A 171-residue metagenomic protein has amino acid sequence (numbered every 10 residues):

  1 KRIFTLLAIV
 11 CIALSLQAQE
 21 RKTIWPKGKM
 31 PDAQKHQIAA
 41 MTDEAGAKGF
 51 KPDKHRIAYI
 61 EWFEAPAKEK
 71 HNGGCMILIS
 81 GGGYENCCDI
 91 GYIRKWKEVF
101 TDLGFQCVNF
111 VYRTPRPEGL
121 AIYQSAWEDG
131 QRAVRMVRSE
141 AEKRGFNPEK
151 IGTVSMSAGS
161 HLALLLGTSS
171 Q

Functional and structural regions predicted by a protein language model:
K1-I9: Sec-dependent signal peptide recognition, specifically the positively charged N-region followed immediately by
A8-Q17: Hydrophobic h-region of N-terminal signal peptides that target proteins for export in Gram-negative bacteria
Q19-H71: N-terminal cap/lid segment of alpha/beta-hydrolase-fold proteins
N72-G81: Short beta-strand element of the alpha/beta-hydrolase
G81, F105, Y112-T114: Active-site loop/turn elements of alpha/beta-hydrolase fold enzymes, especially the short glycine-/histidine-rich
G83-E85, C107, M136: Serine-hydrolase catalytic-loop signature spanning alpha/beta hydrolases and amidase-signature enzymes
D89-V108: Short amphipathic alpha-helix adjacent to the substrate-entry channel of hydrolases
E128, R132-Q171: Primarily recognizes the serine-hydrolase "nucleophile elbow" in alpha/beta-hydrolase and SGNH/GDSL folds
